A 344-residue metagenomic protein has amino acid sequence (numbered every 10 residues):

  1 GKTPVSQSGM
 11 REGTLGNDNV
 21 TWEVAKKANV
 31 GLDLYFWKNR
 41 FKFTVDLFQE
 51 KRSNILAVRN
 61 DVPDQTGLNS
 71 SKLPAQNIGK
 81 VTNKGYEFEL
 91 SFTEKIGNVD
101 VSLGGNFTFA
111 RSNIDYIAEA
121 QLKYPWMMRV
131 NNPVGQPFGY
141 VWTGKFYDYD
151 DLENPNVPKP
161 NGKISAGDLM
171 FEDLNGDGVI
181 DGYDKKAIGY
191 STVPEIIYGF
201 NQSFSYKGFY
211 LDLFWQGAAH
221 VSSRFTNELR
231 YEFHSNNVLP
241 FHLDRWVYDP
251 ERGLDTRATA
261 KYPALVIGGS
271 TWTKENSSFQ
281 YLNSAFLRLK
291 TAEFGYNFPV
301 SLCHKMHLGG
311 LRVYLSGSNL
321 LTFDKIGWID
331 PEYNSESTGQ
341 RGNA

Functional and structural regions predicted by a protein language model:
G1-P137, N276, Y281-A344: Extracellular/periplasmic, surface-exposed regions of secreted and cell-surface proteins
K2-G9, R59-N60, L174-I180, A258-T271 (+1 more regions): Active-site-adjacent bridging/hinge elements
D33, P160-N161, N201: Short, surface-exposed charged micro-motifs
Q49, N60, W215-A219, E228-L229: A short beta-strand motif that forms part of the nucleic acid-binding face of small beta-barrel RNA-binding folds
Q76, K95-T192, R230-E232, D244-D255 (+2 more regions): Conserved small-residue
A166, A218-R312, G317: Extracytoplasmic gating/loop element in the C-terminal half of outer-membrane beta-barrel translocons and assembly
S191-T226: Glycine-rich, aromatic-lined ligand/substrate-binding cores of catalytic and carbohydrate-binding domains
